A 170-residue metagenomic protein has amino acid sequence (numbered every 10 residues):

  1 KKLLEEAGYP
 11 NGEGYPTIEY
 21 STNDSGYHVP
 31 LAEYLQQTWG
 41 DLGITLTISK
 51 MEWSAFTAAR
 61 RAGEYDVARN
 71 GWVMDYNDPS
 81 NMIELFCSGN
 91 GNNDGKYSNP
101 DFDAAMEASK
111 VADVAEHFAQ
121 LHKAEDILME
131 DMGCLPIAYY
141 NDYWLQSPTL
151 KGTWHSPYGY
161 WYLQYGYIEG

Functional and structural regions predicted by a protein language model:
K1-Q37, D101, A119, K123 (+1 more regions): Append "and occasionally in soluble cytosolic enzymes with long acidic Gly/Pro-rich linkers
L4-N11, W39, G43, R60 (+4 more regions): Sec/Tat-exported extracytoplasmic proteins
Y9-P16, A59-E64, E84-K110, Y139-G170: Short, solvent-exposed loop/beta-turn-alpha elements that line the ligand-binding surface or hinge of extracytoplasmic
Y20, Q37-C87, Q120: Periplasmic binding protein-like
D24-H28, W53-A55, V73-N77, I127 (+2 more regions): Solvent-exposed loop/turn segments at secondary-structure junctions within structured extracellular/periplasmic domains
S25-E33, K50-S54, K96-P100, V111-F118: Soluble non-cytosolic domains of exported or imported proteins
G26-Y34, A62-D66, T149: Short glycine/threonine-rich loop-to-helix capping motif typified by GTGT followed within a few residues by an Asp-Pro
M106, V114-M129: Short amphipathic alpha-helical coiled-coil/interface segments
